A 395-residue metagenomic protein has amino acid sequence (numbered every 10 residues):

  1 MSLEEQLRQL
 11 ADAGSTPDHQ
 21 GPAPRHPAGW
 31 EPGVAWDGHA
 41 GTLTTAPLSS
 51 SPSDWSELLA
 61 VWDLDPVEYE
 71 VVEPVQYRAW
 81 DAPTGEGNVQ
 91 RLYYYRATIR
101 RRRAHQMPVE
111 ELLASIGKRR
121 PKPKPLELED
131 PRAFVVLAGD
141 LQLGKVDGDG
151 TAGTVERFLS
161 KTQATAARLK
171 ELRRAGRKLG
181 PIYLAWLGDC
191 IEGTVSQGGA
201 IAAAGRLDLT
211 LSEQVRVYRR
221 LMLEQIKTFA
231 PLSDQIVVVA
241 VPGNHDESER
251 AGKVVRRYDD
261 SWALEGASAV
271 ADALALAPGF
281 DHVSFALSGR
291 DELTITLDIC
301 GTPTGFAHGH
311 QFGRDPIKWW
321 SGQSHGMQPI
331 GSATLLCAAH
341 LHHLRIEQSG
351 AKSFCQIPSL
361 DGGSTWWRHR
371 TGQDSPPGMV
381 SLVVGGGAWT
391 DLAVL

Functional and structural regions predicted by a protein language model:
M1-L137, Q142-G153, R174-K178: Acidic, histidine-bearing metal-coordination/catalytic regions of metal-dependent phosphoesterases
G29, A230, D259-H282, A286-D291 (+1 more regions): Conserved beta-sheet core of the metallophosphoesterase superfamily
R96-R100, T296-D298, S381-V383: Short, well-ordered beta-strand micro-motif
E127-V135, T296-G305, A351-K352: Beta-strand-turn-beta hairpins that frame and shape the catalytic cleft of phosphate-ester-processing enzymes
L128-A138, T151-V270: Core catalytic region of metal-dependent phosphoesterases/phosphodiesterases, especially metallo-beta-lactamase-like
G139-L141, G188-I191, G243-D246, G309-Q311 (+2 more regions): Active-site metal-binding loops of divalent metal-dependent hydrolases
I236-N244, V283-L293: Acidic carboxylate-rich catalytic motifs and surrounding loops in phosphoryl-/glycosyl-chemistry enzymes
